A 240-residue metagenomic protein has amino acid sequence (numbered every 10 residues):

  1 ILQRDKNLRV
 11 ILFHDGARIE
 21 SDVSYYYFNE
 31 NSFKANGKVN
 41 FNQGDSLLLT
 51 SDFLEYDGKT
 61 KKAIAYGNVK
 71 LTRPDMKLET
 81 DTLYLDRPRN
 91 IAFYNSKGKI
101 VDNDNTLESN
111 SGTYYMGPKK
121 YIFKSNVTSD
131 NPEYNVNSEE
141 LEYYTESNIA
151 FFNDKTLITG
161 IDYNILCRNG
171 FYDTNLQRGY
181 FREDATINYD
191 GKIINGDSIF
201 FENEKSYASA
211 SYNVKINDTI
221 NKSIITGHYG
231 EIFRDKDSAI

Functional and structural regions predicted by a protein language model:
I1-I240: N-terminal amphipathic/hydrophobic interface segments
